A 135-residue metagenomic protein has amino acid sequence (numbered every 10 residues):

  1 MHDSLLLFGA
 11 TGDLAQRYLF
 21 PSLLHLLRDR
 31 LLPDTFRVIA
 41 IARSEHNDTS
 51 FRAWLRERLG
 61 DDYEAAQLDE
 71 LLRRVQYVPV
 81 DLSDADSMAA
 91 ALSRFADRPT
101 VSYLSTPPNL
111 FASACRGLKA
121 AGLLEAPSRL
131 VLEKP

Functional and structural regions predicted by a protein language model:
L6-L7, R37-S44, R74-V80, V101-S105 (+1 more regions): Extended hydrophobic secondary-structure segments that form protein cores and membrane-embedded regions
T11, Q16: N-terminal Rossmann NAD(P)H-binding glycine-rich loop of SDR-like oxidoreductase domains
L19-P21: Motif I (Walker A/P-loop) of helicase-class P-loop NTPases
R28, L32-Q76: Glycine-rich phosphate-binding loop and adjoining beta1-alpha1-beta2 segment of Rossmann-like nucleotide-binding folds
L32-P33, F95, A121-A126: Short, conserved loop/helix-junction motifs that constitute active-site signature segments in enzyme catalytic cores
D61-P99, L104, L123: A structured beta-alpha segment of the ubiquitous adenosine-cofactor-binding alpha/beta core
V101, R116-P135: Beta-strand-loop-alpha-helix segment that lines the small-molecule cofactor/substrate pocket of alpha/beta enzymes
N109-G117: Glycine/threonine-rich flexible loop motifs
